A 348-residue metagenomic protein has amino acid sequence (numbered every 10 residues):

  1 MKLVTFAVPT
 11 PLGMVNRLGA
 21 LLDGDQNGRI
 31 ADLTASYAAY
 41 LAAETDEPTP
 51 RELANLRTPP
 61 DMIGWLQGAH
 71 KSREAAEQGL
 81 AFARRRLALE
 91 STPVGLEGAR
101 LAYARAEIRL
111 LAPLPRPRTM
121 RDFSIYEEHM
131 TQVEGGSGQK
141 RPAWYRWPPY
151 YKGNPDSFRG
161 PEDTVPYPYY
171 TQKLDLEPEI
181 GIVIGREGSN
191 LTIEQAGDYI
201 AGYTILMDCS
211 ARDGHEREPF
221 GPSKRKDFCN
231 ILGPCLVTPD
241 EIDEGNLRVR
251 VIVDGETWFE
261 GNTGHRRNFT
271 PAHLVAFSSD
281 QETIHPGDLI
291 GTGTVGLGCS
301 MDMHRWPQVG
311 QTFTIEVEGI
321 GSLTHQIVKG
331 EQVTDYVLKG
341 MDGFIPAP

Functional and structural regions predicted by a protein language model:
M1-L12, Q26, Y40-T257, F344-P348: Active-site microenvironments in enzyme catalytic cores
M14, Y103, S210-P348: Catalytic-pocket segment enriched in acidic/His residues
R17-A20: Short beta-strand-centered aromatic/proline hotspots
N27-A39: Catalytic Cys-His active-site segments of thiol-dependent hydrolases/isopeptidases
